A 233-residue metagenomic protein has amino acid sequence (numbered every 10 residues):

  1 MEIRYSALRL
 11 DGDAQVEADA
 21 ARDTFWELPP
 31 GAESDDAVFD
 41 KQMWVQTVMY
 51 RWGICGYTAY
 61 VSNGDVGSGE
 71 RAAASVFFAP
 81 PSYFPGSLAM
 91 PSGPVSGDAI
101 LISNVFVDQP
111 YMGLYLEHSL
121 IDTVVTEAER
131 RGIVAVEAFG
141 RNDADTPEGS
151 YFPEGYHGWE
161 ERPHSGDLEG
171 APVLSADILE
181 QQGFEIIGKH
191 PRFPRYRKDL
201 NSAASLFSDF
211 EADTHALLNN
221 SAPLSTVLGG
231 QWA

Functional and structural regions predicted by a protein language model:
M1-P30: Conserved N-terminal entry element of GNAT/NAT acetyltransferase domains
E27-V66: Active-site rim helix/loop that mediates acceptor-substrate recognition in acyltransferases
Q46-R51, D65-V105, P147-P153, W159 (+1 more regions): Conserved acyl-donor/pantetheine-binding loop and adjacent beta-alpha core of acyl/acetyltransferases and related
T58-Y60, F77, R195-D199: Short, well-ordered beta-strand micro-motif
I102, V136-A138: Conserved hydrophobic beta-strand within the GNAT/NAT acetyltransferase core sheet that lines the active-site cleft
V107, M112-E129, E137: Conserved acetyl-CoA-binding loop-helix of GNAT-fold acetyltransferases
R130-V134, R141-K189: Conserved active-site alpha-helix within GNAT-family acetyltransferase domains
A171-W232: C-terminal "cap" of GNAT-fold acetyltransferases
